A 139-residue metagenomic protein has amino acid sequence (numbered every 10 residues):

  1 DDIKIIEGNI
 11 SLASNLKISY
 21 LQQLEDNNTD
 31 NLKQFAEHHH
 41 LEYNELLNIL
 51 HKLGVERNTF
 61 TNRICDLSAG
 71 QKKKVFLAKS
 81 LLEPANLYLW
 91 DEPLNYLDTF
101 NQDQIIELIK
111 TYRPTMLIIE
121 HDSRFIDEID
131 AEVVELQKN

Functional and structural regions predicted by a protein language model:
D1-L46, E120, D130-N139: ABC ATPase nucleotide-binding domain signature region
S14-N15, E83-P84, T111-R113: Short loop/turn elements that form and flank the Walker-type P-loop nucleotide-binding site in RecA-like NTPase cores
S19, D103, D127: Alpha-helical elements of the RecA-like P-loop NTPase motor core of helicases
Q22-K79, E83-N86, E92: ABC-family P-loop ATPase nucleotide-binding domains
R63, L89-P93, L97-F100, I105: Walker B catalytic motif
K110, I126-E128: A short, surface-exposed alpha-helical micro-motif characterized by mixed small hydrophobic and charged/polar residues
P114-I119: Conserved H-loop
